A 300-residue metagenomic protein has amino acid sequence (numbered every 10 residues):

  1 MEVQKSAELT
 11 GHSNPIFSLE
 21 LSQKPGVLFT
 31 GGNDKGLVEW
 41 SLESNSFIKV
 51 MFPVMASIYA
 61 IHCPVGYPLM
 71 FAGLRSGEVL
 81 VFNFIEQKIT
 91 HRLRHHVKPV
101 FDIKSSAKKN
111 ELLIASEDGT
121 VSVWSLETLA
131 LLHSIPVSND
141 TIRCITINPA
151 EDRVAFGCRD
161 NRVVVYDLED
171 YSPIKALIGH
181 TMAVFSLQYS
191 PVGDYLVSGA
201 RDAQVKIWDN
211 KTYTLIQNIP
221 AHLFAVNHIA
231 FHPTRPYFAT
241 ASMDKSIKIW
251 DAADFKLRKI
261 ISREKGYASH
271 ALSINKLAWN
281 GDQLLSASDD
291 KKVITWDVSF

Functional and structural regions predicted by a protein language model:
L9-I16, M51-Y59, R94-V100, I135-I142 (+3 more regions): WD40/WD-repeat beta-propeller blade N-cap
L19, I61, I103, I145 (+3 more regions): Hydrophobic core register within WD40 beta-propeller blades
Q23-K24, V65-G66, A107-K108, P149-A150 (+3 more regions): Residue-level detector of Asp-centered blade-edge/turn motifs that repeat once per structural unit in beta-propeller
G31-D34, G73-S76, A115-D118, F156-D160 (+3 more regions): Conserved strand-to-loop turn within each blade of WD40 beta-propeller repeats
L37-S41, V79-F82, V121-W124, V163-Y166 (+3 more regions): WD40-repeat beta-propellers
L42-N45, F84-Q87, L126-L129, L168-Y171 (+3 more regions): Short loop/turn segments that connect beta-strands within beta-propeller blades
S273-F300: Blade-level signature of beta-propeller repeat domains, shared across WD40, Kelch, NHL, RCC1 and BNR/Asp-box propellers
